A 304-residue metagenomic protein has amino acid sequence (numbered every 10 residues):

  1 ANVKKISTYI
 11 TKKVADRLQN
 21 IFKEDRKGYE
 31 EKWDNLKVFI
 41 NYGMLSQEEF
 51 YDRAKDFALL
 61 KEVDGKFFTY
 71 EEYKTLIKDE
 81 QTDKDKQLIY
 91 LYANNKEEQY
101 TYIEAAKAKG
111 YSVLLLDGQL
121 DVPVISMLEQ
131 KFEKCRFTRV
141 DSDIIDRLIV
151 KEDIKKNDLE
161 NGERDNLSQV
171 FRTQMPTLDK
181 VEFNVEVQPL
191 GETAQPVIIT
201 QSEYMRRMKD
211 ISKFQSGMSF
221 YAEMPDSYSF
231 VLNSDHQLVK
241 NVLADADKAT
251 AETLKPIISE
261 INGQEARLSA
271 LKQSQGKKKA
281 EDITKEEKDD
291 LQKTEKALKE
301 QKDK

Functional and structural regions predicted by a protein language model:
A1-K304: Conserved GHKL (Bergerat-fold) ATPase module
